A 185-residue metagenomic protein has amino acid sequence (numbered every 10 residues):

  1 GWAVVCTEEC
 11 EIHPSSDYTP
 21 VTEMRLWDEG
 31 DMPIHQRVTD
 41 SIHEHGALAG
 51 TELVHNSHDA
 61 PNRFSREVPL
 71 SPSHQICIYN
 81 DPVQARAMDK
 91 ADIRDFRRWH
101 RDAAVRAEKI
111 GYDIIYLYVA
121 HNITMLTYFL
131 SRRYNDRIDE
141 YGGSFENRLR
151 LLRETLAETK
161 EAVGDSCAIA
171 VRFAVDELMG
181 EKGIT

Functional and structural regions predicted by a protein language model:
G1-N56, V83-A85, F96, A104: N-terminal capping/small domains of soluble enzymes
A3-V4, D113, I169: Short acidic/polar active-site loop segments enriched in Thr and Asp
E11, H55-S57, V119-H121, V175-M179: Active-site-proximal loop/turn and secondary-structure-junction residues that shape catalytic pockets, frequently
H13, D17-L26, N62-M88, L126-L149: Aromatic- and acidic-residue-enriched carbohydrate-binding clefts of CAZyme catalytic domains
T22-G50, S131-I169: Alpha-helix-loop-beta-strand connector modules within alpha/beta enzyme cores
R25-Q36, P61-H74, A170-T185: Short, electropositive alpha-helical surface patch
L48, V54-Y112: Non-globular sequence segments
R97-R101, V105-E108, E140-E154, F173-T185: Active-site glycine- and acidic-residue-rich loops that bind and position anionic ligands or nucleotide-like cofactors
